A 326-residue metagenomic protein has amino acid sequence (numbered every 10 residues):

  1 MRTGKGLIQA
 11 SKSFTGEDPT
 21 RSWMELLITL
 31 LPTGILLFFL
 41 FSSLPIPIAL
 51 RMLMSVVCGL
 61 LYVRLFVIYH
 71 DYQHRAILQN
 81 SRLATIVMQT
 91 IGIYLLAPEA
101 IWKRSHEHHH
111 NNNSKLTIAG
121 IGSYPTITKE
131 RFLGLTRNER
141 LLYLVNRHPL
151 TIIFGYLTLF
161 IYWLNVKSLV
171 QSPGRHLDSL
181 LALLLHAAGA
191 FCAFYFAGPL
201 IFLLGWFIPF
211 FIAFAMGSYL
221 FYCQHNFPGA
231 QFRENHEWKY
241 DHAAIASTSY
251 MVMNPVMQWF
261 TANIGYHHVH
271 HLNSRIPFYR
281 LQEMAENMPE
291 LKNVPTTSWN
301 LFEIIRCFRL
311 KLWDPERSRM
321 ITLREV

Functional and structural regions predicted by a protein language model:
M1-G59, G92-F207, Y279-V326: Non-catalytic, topology-defining segments of multipass membrane proteins
S43-I68, I86, T90-E99, F210-F214 (+1 more regions): Membrane-embedded alpha-helical segments that form the functional core of polytopic membrane enzymes, especially those
G59-Y69, P98-W102, P149-L164, W206-H236 (+1 more regions): Transmembrane alpha-helical segments that form the membrane-embedded catalytic/substrate-channel core of multi-pass
I68-L83, E107-N138, T158-R175, Y219-F260 (+2 more regions): Cytosolic-biased juxtamembrane loops and peripheral soluble domains of multi-pass membrane proteins
L78-I86, I101, F211, R280: Short acidic-hydrophobic sequence patches enriched in Asp/Glu that either
P209, S274-P277: Short beta->alpha junction loops/turns
H267: Conserved, function-defining core regions and hallmark residues within catalytic/recognition domains
